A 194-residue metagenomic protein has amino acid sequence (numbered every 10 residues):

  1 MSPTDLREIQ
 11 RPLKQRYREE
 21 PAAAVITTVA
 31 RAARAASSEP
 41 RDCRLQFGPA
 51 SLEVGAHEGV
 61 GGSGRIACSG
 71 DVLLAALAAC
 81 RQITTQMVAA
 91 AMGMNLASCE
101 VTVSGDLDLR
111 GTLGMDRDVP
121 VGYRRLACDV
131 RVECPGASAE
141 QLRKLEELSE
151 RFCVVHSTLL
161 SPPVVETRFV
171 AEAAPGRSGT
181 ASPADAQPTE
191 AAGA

Functional and structural regions predicted by a protein language model:
M1-A75, M87-A194: Extended beta-strand/beta-hairpin segments
